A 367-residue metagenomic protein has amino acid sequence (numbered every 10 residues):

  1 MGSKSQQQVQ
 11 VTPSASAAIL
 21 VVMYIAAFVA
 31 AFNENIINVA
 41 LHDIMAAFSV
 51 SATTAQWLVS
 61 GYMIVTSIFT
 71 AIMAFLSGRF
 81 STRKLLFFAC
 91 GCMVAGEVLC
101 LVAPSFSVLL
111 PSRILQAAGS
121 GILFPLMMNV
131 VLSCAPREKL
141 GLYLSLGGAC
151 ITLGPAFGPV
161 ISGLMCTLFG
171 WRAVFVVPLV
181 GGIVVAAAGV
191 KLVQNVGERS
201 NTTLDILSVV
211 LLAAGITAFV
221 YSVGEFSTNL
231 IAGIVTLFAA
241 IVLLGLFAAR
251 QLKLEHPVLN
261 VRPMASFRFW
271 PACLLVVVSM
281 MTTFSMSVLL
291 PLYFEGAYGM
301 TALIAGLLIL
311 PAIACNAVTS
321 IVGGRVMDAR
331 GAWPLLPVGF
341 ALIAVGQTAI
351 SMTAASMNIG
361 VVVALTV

Functional and structural regions predicted by a protein language model:
M1-A15: Intrinsic disorder in cytosolic terminal tails and internal cytosolic loops of multi-pass membrane transporters
S16-V39, F48-G61, S67, A74 (+9 more regions): 12-transmembrane solute porter fold
V29, L41, C92-M93, L99 (+12 more regions): Hydrophobic residues within membrane-embedded alpha-helical segments of Major Facilitator Superfamily
H42-M45, V131-P136, G141, P291 (+1 more regions): Helix-terminus/helix-capping segments at the ends of transmembrane helices and short amphipathic helices
M45, A103, G119, A135-P136 (+3 more regions): Short helix-loop-helix connector
T70, A74-L207: Helix-loop-helix hairpins in multi-pass membrane proteins, especially solute transporters
A103-P104, P136, L192-N195, V223 (+4 more regions): Short helix-capping/hinge motifs at transmembrane helix termini and TM-loop junctions
T167-L275: Hydrophobic transmembrane-helix bundles of small-molecule transporters
